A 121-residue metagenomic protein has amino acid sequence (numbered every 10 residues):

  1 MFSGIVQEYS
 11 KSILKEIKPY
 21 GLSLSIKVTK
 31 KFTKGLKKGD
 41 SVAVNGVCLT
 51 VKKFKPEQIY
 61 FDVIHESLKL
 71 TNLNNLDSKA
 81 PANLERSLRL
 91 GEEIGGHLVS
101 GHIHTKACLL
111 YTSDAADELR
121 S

Functional and structural regions predicted by a protein language model:
M1-S113: Conserved loop->alpha-helix
Y111-S121: Single conserved hydrophobic/aromatic residue that forms the stacking wall/gate of nucleotide- or nucleobase-binding
